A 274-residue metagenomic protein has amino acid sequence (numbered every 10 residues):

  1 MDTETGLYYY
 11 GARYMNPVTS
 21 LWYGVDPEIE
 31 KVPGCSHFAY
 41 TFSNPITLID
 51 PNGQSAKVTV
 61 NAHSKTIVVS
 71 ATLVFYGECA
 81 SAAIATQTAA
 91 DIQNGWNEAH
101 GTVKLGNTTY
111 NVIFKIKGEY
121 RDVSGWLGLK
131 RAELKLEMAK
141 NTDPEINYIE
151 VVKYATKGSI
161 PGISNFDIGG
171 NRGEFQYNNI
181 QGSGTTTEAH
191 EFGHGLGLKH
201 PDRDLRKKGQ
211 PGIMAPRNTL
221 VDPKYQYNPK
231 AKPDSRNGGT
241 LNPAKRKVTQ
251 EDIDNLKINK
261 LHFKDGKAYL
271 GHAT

Functional and structural regions predicted by a protein language model:
D2-L7, G11-K57: Short turn/helix-capping motifs enriched in Asx and small/polar residues
Y10-G11, S36, V69, L198 (+3 more regions): Residues that flank catalytic or metal-binding motifs in active/ligand-binding sites
I29, P45-I46, H200-D202, L220: Acidic glycine-/aspartate-rich tracts in secreted/extracellular proteins
Q54-H63, T274: Extended, hydrophobic alpha-helical membrane-active domains that insert into or remodel lipid bilayers
A62-A85: Fold-level signature of zinc-dependent metallopeptidase catalytic domains
T72-Y76, V152-Y154, L198, P216-T219: Active-site-proximal beta-strand/loop segments in catalytic clefts of secreted hydrolases
A83-D204: Metzincin-family zinc-dependent endopeptidase catalytic domain
I168-S183, D202-T274: Metalloprotease/metallohydrolase-associated module, dominated by Zn2+-dependent proteases
